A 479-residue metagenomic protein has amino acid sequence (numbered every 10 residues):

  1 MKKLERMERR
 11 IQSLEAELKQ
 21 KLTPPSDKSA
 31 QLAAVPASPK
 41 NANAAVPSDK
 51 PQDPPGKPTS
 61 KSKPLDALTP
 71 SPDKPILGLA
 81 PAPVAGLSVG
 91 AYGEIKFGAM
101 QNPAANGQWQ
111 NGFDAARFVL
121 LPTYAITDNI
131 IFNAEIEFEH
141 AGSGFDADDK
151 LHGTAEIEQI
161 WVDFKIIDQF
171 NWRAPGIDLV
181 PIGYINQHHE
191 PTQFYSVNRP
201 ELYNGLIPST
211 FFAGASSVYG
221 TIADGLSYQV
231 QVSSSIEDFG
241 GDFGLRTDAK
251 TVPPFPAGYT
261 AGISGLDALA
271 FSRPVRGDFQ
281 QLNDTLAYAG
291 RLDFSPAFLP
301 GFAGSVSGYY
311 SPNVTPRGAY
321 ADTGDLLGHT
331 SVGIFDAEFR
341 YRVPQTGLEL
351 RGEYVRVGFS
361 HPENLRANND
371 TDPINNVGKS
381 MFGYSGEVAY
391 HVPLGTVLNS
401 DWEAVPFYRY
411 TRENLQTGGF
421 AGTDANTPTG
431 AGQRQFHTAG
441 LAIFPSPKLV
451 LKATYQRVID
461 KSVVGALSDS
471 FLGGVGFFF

Functional and structural regions predicted by a protein language model:
M1-K96, M100-N102, D149, F479: N-terminal periplasmic/intermembrane-space "pro-region" immediately following the signal or transit peptide
K2, N283, A287, P373-N375: N-terminal amphipathic/basic helix or basic patch
E5-E8, E15, E94, E135-E139 (+5 more regions): Acidic-residue sensor for enzyme active/binding pockets
K74-G240, G244-R246, D284-A289, D293-A303 (+3 more regions): Outer membrane beta-barrel
G107, K150, I160-F164, F298-F479: Outer-membrane beta-barrel pore domains
K150-L151, Y203-N204, D238-G277, V405 (+2 more regions): Outer-membrane beta-barrel transmembrane domain signature
H188-E190, P200-P208, A213, F243-D248 (+6 more regions): Extracellular/periplasm-exposed beta-strand and loop segments of Gram-negative cell-envelope proteins, dominated by
D267-R317: Loop-centered beta-sheet repeat module
